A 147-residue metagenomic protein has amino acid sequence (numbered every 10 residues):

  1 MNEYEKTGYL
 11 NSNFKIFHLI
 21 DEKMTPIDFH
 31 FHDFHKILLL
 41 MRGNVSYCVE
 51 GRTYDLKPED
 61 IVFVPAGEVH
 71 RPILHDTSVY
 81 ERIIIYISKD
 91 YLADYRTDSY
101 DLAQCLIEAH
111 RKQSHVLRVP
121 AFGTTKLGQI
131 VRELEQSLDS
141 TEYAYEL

Functional and structural regions predicted by a protein language model:
M1-I61, E68, D76, Y100-Q104 (+1 more regions): Generic protein-terminus/edge-of-domain signal
M1-K15, I73-S140: A hydrophobic/aromatic-rich effector-binding and dimerization subdomain of bacterial HTH-type transcriptional regulators
V64-P65, I87: A conserved hydrophobic position in a structured secondary element of the catalytic/binding core that shapes
Y143-L147: Cytosolic nucleotide-utilizing catalytic cores of signal-transduction proteins
